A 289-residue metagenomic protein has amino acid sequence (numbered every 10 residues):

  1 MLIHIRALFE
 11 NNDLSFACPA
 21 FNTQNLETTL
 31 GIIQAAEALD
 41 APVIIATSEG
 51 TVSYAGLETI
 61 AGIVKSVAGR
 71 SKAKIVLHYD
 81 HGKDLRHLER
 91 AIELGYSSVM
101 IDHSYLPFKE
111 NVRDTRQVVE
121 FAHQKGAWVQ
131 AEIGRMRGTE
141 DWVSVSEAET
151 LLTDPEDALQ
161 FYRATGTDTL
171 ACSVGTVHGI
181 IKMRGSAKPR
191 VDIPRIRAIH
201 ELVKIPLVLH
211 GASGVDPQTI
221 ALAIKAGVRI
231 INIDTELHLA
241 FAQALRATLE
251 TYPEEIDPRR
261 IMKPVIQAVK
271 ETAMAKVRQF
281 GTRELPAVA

Functional and structural regions predicted by a protein language model:
I3-L14, L26-T51, L57-K74, H81-L202 (+4 more regions): Alpha/beta enzyme core
F21-N22: A short aromatic-anchored loop/beta-hairpin motif
P206: Active-site-adjacent substrate-binding region of metalloamidase/peptidase-like peptide-processing proteins
H210-S213: Glycine-rich beta-strand-to-loop/alpha-helix junction loops that act as flexible
T248-A289: Extended, intrinsically disordered, low-complexity segments
